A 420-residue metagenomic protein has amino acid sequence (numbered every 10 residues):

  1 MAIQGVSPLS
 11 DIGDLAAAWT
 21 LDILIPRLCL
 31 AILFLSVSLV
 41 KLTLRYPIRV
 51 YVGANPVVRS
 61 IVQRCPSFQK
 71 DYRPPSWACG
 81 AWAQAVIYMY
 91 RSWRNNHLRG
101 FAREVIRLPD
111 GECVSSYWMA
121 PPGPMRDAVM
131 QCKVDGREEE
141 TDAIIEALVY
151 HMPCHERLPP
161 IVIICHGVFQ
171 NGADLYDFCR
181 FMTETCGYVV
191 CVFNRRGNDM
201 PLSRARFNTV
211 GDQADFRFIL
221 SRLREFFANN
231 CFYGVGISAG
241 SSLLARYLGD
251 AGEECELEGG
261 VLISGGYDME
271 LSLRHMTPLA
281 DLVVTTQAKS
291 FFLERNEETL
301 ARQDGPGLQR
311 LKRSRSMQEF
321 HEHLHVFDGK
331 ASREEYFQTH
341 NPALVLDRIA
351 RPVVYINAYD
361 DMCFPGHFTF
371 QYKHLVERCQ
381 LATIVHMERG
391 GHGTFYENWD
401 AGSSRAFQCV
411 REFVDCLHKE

Functional and structural regions predicted by a protein language model:
A2-I48: Terminal signal-anchor or tail-anchor transmembrane helices that tether membrane-associated enzymes to cellular
P8-I12, C79-R157, Y396: N-terminal cap/lid segment of alpha/beta-hydrolase-fold proteins
S38-Y51, E225-D328: Alpha/beta-hydrolase-fold enzymes
L108, M119-P201, R222, G366-F370: Short, surface-exposed "cap/lid" segments of acyl-processing enzymes
A143, E322-V345, R351: Active-site nucleophile elbow and catalytic-triad environment of alpha/beta-hydrolase enzymes
R206-F227: Alpha/beta-hydrolase active-site loop
I349, Y355-N357, D361: Short beta-strand/loop motif that positions the catalytic acidic residue of the alpha/beta-hydrolase fold
I384, G390-S403: Catalytic histidine-centered segment of alpha/beta-hydrolase-like enzymes
